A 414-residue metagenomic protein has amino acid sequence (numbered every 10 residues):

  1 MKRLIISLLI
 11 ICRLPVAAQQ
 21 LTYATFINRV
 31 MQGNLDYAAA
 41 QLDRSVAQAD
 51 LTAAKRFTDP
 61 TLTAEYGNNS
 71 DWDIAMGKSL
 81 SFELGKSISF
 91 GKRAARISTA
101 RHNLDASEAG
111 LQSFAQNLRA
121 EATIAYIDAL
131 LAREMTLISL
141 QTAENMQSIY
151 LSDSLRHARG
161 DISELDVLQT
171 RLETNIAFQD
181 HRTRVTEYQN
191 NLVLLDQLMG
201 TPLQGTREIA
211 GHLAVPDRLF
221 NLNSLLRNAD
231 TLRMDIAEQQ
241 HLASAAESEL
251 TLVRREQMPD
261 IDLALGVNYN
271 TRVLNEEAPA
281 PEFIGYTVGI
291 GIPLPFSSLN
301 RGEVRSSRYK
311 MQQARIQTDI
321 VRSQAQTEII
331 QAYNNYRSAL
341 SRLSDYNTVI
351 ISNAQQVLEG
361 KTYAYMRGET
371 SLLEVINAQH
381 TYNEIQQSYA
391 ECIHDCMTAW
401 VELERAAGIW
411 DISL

Functional and structural regions predicted by a protein language model:
M1-A24, L414: Bacterial Sec-dependent N-terminal signal peptides
S7, T58, S98-T99, A106 (+3 more regions): Coil residues (strongly favoring Ser/Thr
A18-Y66, D161, L203-E247, P293-L294 (+2 more regions): Bacterial Sec-pathway N-terminal export signals of envelope proteins
A38, P60-G77, S87-S113, R133 (+5 more regions): Small/polar (Gly/Ser/Thr/Ala-rich) solvent-exposed segments that form structured loops/beta-strands/short helices used
A39-A54, F114, L118-S139, S148 (+5 more regions): Amphipathic alpha-helical coiled-coil segments
K78-L84, L225, I284-I290: Hydrophobic, lipid-facing positions within transmembrane beta-strands of outer-membrane proteins
N117-T231, N335, A339, Y382 (+1 more regions): Periplasmic alpha-helical coiled-coil/stalk elements that build and connect Gram-negative outer-membrane
